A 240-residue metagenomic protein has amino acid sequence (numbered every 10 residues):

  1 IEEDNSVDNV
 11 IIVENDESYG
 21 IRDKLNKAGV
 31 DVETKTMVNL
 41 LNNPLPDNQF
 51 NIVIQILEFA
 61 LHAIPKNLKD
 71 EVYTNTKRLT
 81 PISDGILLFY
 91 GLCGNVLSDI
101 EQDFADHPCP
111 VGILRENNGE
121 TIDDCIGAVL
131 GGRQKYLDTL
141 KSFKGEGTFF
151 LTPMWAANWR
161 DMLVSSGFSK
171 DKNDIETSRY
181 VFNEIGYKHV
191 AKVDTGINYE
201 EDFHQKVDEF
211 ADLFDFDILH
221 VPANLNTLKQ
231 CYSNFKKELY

Functional and structural regions predicted by a protein language model:
I1, L61-A63, I86-D99, G119-E120 (+3 more regions): Gly/Ser/Thr-rich loops at beta-strand to alpha-helix junctions that form or flank small-molecule/cofactor-binding
I1-A63: N-terminal glycine-rich anion-binding loop in soluble enzyme alpha/beta folds
E2-D4, D99-A105, D202-L213: Short, aromatic/basic amphipathic alpha-helical patches
D70-I82: Short, well-structured alpha-helical segments in soluble
D84-L87, H189: Structural motif
D99-D161: Long, charge-dense
T139-D202, D208: A conserved mid-domain beta-alpha-beta active-site/ligand-binding segment of alpha/beta enzyme cores
F203-Y240: C-terminal accessory domains and tails appended to enzymatic cores
